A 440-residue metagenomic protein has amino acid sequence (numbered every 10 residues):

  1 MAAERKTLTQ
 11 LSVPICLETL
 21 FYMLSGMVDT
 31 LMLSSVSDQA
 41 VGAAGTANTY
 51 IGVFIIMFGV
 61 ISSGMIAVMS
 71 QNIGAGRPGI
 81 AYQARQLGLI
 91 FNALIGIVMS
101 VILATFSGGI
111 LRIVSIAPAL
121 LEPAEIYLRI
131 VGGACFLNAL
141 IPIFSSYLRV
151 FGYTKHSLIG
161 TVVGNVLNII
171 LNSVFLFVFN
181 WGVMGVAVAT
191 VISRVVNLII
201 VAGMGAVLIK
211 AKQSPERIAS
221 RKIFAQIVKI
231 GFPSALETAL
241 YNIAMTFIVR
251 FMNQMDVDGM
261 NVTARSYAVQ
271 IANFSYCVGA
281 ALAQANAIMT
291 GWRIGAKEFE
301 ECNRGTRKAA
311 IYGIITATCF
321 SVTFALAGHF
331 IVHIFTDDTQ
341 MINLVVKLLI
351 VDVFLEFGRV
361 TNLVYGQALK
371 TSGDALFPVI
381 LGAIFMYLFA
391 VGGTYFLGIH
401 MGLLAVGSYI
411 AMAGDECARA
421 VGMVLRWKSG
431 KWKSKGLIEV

Functional and structural regions predicted by a protein language model:
M1-I15, M69-F136, V178-F232, T290-L355 (+1 more regions): Short alpha-helical transmembrane segments in multi-pass integral membrane proteins
Q10-D29, I130, G164, S193-N197 (+3 more regions): Transmembrane helical elements of multi-pass membrane transporters/channels
Y22, G26-D29, L33, I55-I66 (+15 more regions): Alpha-helical transmembrane segments and their lipid-water interface positions in multi-pass membrane proteins
L24-G42, L111-P118, V174-W181, A239-Q270 (+4 more regions): Helix-terminus/linker motif at the lipid-water interface of multi-pass membrane proteins
V41-V101, N138-S157, V249, V262-G328 (+1 more regions): Small-residue-rich hydrophobic transmembrane alpha-helices
S62, I66, I130-R149, S157-N168 (+6 more regions): Short runs within selected transmembrane alpha-helices of multi-pass transporters and secretion channels
F144-G152, N172-W181: Membrane-water interface regions at transmembrane-helix termini and the short interhelical loops of multi-pass membrane
P233, E237-T238, I350, G382 (+2 more regions): Transmembrane alpha-helical segments of multi-pass transport proteins
